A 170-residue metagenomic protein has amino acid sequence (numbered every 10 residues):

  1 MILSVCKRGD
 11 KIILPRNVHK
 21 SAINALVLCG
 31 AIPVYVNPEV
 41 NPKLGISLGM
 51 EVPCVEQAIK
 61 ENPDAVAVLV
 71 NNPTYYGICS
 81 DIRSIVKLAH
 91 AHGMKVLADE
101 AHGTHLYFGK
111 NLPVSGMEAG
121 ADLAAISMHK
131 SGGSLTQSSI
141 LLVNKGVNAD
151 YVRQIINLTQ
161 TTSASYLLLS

Functional and structural regions predicted by a protein language model:
M1-S170: Conserved PLP-enzyme active-site core in the AAT-like
